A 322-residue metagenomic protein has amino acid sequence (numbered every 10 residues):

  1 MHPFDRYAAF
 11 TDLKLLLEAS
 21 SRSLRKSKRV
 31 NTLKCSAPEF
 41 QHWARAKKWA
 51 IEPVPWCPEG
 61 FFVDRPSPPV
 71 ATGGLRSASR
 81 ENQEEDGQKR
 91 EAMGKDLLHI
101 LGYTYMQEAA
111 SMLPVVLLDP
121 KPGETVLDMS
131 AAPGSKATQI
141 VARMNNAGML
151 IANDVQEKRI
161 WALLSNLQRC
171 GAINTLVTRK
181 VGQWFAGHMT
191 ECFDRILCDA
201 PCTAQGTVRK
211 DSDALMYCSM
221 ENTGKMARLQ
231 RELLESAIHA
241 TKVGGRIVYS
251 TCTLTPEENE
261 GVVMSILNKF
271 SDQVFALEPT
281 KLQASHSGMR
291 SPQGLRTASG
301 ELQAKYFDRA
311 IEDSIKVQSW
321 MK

Functional and structural regions predicted by a protein language model:
M1-K322: S-adenosylmethionine
